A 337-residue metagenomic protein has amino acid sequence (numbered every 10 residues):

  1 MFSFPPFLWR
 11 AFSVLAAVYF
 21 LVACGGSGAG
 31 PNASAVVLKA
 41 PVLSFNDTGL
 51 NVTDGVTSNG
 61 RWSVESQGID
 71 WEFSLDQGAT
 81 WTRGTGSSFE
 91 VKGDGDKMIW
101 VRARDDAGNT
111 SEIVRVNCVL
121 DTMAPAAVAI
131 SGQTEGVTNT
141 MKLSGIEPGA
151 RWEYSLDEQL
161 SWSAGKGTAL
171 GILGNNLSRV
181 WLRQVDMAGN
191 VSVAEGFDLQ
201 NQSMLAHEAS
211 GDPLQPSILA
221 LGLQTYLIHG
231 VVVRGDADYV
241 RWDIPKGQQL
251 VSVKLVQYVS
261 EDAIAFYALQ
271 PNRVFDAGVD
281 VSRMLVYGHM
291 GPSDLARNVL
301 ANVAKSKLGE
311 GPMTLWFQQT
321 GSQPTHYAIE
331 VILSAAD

Functional and structural regions predicted by a protein language model:
F2-F12: Bacterial N-terminal signal peptides that target proteins for export
F20-A23: C-terminal motif of bacterial Sec signal peptides marking the signal peptidase cleavage site
G28-S203: Low-complexity, disordered linker/stalk regions enriched in Pro/Thr/Ser/Gly
N59-R61, I113, T138-T140, L223-L227 (+3 more regions): Intrinsic-disorder/low-complexity, polar/charged segments enriched in Ser/Thr/Lys/Arg/Asp/Glu/Gln
G84, A220-V231: Glycine-centered structural positions embedded in regular secondary structure
Q202-Q224: Predominantly extracellular/luminal regions of secreted and cell-surface proteins, especially disulfide-bonded
G230-A328, I332-D337: Acidic, Ser/Thr/Pro-rich low-complexity intrinsically disordered segments
